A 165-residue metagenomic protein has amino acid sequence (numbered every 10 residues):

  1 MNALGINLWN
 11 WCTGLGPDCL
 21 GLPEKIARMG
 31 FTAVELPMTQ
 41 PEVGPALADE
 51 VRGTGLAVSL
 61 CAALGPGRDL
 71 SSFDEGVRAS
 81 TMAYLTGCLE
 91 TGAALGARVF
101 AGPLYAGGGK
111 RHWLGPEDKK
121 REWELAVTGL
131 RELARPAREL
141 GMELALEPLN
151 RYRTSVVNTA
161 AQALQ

Functional and structural regions predicted by a protein language model:
M1-A97, K120-R121, V127, R131 (+1 more regions): N-terminal pre-domain/capping segments
E75-Q165: Active-site acidic/histidine proton-transfer and metal-coordination neighborhood in alpha/beta enzyme cores
